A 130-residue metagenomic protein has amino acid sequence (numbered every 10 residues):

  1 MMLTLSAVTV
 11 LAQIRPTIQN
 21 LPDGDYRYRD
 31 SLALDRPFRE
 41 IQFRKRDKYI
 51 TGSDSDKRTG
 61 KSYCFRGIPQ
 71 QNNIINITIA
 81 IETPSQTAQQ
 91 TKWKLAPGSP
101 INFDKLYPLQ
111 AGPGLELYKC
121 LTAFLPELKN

Functional and structural regions predicted by a protein language model:
M1-L3: Sec-dependent N-terminal signal peptides
Q13-P37, L128: Tryptophan-anchored aromatic micro-motifs
Y26-L32, T51-K57, T78-A80: Short beta-strand segments that buttress and anchor functional surface loops
L34-I68: N-terminal glycine/threonine-rich, aromatic-flanked beta-hairpin/loop signature
P69, I74-N130: Beta-sheet ligand-binding and adhesion/scaffold domains
